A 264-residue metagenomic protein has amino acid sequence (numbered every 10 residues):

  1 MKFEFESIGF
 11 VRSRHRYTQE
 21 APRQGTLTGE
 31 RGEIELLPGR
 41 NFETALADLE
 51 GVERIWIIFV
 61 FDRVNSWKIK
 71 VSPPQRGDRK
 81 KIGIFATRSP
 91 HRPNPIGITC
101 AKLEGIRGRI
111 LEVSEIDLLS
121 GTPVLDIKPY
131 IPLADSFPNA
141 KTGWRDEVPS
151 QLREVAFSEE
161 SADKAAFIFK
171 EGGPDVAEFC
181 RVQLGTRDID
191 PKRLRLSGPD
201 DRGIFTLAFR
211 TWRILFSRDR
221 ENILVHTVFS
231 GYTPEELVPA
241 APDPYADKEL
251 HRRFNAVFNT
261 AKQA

Functional and structural regions predicted by a protein language model:
M1-S7, H91-A101, R210: Short coil-to-beta-strand transition motifs
K2-E43, L49-G51, P132-L184, N259-A264: Arg/Lys-rich, positively charged N-terminal/basic patches that mediate binding to nucleic acids
S13, K102-G105, E115, T227: A residue-level detector for short acidic-glycine micro-motifs
R16, I106-L111, E221: Short, conserved beta-turn/loop elements at beta-strand boundaries and strand-helix junctions
P38, F59-F61, G105, E115-D117 (+1 more regions): Short, structured patches in soluble enzyme cores that scaffold and shape functional sites
A45, L49-G97, Q183-D201, L207: Active-site-adjacent substructure of cysteine-protease-like catalytic cores
R109-P132, T227-P244: Short solvent-exposed strand/turn elements
S150-R213, R218-A264: Basic, Lys/Arg-enriched alpha-helical interface segments
